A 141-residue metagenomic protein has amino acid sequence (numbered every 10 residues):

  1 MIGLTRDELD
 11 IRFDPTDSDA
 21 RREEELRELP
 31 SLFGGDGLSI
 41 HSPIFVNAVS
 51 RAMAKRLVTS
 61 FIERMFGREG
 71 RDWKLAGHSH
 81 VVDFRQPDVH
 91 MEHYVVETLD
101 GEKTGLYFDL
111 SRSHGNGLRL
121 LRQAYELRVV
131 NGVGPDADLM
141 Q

Functional and structural regions predicted by a protein language model:
I2-Q141: Cysteine-centric segments in proteins
